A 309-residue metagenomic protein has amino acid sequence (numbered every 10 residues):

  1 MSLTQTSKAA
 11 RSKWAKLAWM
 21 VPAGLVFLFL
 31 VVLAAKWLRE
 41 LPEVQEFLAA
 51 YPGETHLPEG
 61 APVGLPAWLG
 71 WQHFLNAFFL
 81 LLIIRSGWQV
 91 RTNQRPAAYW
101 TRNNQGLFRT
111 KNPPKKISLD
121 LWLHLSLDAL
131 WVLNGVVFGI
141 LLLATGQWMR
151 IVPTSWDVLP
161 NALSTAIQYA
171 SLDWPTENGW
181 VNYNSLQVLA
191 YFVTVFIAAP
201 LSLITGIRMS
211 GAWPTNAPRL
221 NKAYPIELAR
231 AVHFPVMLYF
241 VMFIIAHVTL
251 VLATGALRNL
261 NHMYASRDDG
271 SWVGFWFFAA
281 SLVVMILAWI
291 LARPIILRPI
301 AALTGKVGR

Functional and structural regions predicted by a protein language model:
M1-R309: Membrane-embedded alpha-helical bundles that constitute the cytochrome b-like, heme-associated redox core of multi-pass
